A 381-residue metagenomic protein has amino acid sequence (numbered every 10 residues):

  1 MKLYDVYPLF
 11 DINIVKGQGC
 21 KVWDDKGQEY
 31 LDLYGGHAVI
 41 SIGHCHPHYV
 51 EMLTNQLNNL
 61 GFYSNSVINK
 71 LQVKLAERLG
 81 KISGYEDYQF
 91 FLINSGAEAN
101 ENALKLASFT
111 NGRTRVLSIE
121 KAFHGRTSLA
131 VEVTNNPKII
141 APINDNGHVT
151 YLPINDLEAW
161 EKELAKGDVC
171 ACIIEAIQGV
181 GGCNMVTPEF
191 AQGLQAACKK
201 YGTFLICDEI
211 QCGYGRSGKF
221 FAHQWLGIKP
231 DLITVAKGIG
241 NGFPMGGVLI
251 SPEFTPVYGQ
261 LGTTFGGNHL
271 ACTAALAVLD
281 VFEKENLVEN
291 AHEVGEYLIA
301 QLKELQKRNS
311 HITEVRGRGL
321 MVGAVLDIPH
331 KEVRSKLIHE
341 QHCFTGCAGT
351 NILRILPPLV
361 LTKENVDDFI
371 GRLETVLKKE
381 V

Functional and structural regions predicted by a protein language model:
M1-V381: Conserved N-terminal phosphate-binding loop of PLP-dependent enzymes in the Aspartate aminotransferase
